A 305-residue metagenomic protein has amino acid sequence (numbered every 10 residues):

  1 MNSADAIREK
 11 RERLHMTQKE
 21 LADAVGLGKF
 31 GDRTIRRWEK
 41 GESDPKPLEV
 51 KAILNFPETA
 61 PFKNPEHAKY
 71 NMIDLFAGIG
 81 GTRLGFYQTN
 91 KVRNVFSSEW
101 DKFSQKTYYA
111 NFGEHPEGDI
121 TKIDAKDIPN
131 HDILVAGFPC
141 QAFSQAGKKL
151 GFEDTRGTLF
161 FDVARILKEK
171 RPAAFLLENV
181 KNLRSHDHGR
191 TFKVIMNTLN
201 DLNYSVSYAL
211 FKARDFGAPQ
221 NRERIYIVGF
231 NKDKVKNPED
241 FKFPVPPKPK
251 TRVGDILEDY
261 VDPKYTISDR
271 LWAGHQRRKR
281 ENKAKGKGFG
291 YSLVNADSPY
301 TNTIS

Functional and structural regions predicted by a protein language model:
M1-L14: A short, Lys/Arg-rich alpha-helix, primarily the initiator
H15-T34: Short alpha-helical DNA-recognition segment
E42-N64: DNA major-groove recognition helix of helix-turn-helix/homeodomain DNA-binding modules
D74-G80: Class I SAM-dependent methyltransferase "Motif I" SAM/SAH-binding loop
D101: Conserved SAM/SAH-binding beta-strand->alpha-helix loop
Y108: Conserved SAM-binding loop
I123-I133, Q141-S305: Class I S-adenosyl-L-methionine
